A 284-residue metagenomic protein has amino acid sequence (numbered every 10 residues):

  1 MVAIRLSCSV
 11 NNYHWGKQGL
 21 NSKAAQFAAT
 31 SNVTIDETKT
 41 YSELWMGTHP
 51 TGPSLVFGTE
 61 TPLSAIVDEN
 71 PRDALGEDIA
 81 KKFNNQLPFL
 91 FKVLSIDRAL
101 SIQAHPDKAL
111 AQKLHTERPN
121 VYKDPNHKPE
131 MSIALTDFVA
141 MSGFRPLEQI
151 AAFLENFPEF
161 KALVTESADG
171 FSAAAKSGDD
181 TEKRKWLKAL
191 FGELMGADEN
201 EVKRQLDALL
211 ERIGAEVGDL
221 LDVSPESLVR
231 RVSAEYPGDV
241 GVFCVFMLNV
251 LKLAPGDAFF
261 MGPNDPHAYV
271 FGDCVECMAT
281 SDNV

Functional and structural regions predicted by a protein language model:
M1-G218: Transition-metal
T40, H127, V245-M247, L253 (+1 more regions): Residues that act as N-cap/strand-start positions at coil-to-secondary-structure junctions
E43, L248, N264, G272-C274: Active-site lining segments that contact anionic ligands and/or coordinate catalytic metals
L90-K92, S132, V250, A258 (+1 more regions): Short, surface-exposed charged micro-motifs
I102-D107, K252-F271: Conserved metal-binding segment of the jelly-roll/cupin
T136, G262-N264, T280: Fold-independent oxyanion-binding glycine-rich loops and adjacent beta-strand/coil segments at enzyme active sites
K188-D257, N283-V284: Double-stranded beta-helix
G272-V284: C-terminal, non-catalytic macromolecule-binding modules
